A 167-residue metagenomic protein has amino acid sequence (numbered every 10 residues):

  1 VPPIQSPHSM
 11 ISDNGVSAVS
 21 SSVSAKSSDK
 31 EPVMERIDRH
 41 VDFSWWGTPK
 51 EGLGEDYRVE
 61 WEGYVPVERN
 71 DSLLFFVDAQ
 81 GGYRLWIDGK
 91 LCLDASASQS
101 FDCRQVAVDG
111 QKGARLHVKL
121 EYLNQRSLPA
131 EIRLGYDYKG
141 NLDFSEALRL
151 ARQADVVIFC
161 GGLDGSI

Functional and structural regions predicted by a protein language model:
V1-L74, D78-I167: Extracellular/secretory pathway-exposed regions associated with glycan biology
